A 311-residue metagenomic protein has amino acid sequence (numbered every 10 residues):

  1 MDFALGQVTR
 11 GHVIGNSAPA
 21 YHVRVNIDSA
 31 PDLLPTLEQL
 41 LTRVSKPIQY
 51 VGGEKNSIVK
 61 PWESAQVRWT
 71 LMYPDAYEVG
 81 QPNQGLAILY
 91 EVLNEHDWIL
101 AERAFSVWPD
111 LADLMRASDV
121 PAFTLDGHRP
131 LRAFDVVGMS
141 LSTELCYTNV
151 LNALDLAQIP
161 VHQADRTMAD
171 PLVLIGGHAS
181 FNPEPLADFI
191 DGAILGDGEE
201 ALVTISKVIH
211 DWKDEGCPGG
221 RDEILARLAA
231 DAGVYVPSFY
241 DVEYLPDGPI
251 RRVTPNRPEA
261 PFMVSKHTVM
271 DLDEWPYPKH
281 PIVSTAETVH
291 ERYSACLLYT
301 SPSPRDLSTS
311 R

Functional and structural regions predicted by a protein language model:
T9, N16, Y21-H22: Short, positively charged and aromatic/hydrophobic N-terminal segments
V23-S45: Helix-enriched interaction subdomains in cytosolic or periplasmic regions, typified by TIR/SEFIR signaling/NADase cores
L41-T70, Y77-E78, P237, E243 (+1 more regions): N-terminal [4Fe-4S]-dependent radical SAM core
P74, G80-I88: Low-complexity, highly charged intrinsically disordered N-terminal segments that act as targeting/localization
I88-I99: Short helix-loop-beta junction
S106-N256: Glycine-rich beta-alpha loop elements in corrinoid/cobalamin-binding modules across cobalamin-dependent enzymes
Y299-P304: Conserved small/polar residues in nucleotide/adenosyl-binding loops
